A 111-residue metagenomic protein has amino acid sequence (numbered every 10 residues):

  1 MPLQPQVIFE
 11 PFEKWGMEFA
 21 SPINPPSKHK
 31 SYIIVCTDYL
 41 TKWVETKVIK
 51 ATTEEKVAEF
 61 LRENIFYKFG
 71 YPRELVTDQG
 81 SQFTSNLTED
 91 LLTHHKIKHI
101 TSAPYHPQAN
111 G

Functional and structural regions predicted by a protein language model:
M1-G111: Integrase module of LTR retroelements
